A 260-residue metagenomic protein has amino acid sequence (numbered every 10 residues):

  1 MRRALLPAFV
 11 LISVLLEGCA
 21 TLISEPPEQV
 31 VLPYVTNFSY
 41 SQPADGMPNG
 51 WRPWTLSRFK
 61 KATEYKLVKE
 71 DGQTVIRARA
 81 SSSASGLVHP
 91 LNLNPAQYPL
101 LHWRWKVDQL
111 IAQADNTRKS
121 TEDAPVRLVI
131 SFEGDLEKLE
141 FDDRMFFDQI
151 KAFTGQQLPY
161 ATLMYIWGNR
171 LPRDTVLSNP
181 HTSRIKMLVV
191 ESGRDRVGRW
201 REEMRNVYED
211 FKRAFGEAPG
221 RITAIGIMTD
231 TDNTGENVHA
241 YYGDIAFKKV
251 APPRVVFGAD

Functional and structural regions predicted by a protein language model:
P7-E17: Bacterial N-terminal signal peptides
A20-S57, F141-D148, F257-D260: Extracellular carbohydrate-recognition regions
S24, V126-L128, S183-G193, V197-G235: Extracellular beta-strand ligand-recognition surfaces/modules
F38, I225, D244-F247: Extracellular beta-strand elements of beta-rich domains used for carbohydrate recognition/degradation or cell-matrix
T63-S85: Short carbohydrate-recognition loop motifs
P90-L101, R194-V197: Extracellular/lumenal carbohydrate-interaction signature centered on repeated Trp-anchored short motifs
Q97-K151: Extracellular-facing segments of soluble proteins and assemblies that are Gly/Ser/Thr-biased and enriched in aromatics
D123, E133-H181: Extracellular/luminal beta-rich ligand-recognition and adhesion surfaces characterized by aromatic-Gly/Pro-enriched
